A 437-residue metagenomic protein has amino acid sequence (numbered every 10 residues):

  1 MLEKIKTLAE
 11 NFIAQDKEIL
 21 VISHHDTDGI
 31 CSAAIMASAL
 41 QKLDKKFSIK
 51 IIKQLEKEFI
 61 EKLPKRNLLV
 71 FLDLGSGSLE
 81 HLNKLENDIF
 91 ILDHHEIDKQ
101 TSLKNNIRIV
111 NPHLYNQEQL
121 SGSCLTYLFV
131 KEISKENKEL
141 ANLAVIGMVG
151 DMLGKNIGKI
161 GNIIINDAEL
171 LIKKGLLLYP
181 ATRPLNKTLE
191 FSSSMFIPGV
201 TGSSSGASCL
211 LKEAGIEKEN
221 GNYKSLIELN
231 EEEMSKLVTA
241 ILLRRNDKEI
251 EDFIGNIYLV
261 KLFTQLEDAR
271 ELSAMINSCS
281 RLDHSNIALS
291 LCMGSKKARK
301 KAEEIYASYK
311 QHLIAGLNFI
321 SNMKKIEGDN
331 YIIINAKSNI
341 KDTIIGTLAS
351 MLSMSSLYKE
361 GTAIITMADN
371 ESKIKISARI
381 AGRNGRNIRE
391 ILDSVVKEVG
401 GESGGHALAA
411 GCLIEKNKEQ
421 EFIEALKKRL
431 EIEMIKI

Functional and structural regions predicted by a protein language model:
M1-M275, C279-I437: Replace "Mg2+/Mn2+-dependent" with "divalent metal-dependent
